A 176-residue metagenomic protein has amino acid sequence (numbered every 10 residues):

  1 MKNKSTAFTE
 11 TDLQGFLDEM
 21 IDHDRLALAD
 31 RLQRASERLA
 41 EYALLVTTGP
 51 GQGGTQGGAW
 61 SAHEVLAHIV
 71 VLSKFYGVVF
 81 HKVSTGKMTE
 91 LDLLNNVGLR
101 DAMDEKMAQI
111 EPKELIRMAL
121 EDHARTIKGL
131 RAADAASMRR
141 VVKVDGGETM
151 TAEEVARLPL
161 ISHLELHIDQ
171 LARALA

Functional and structural regions predicted by a protein language model:
K2-T11, L17, G51-G98, M138-A176: Short, contiguous alpha-helical
Q14-D30: Short, charged, low-complexity loops and linkers
M20-D24, R100-E114, G147-E154: Acidic/His metal-coordination segments adjacent to aromatic residues that form catalytic metal sites in metalloenzymes
R25-L32, A62, P112-A119, R157-L160 (+1 more regions): Hydrophobic packing residues in well-ordered alpha-helices of helical domains and bundles
L26-G53, G58: Short, contiguous, helix-prone interaction/anchoring segments in small proteins
R31-A35, L99-R139: Acidic/histidine-rich alpha-helical segments that form the ligand environment of transition-metal centers
S36-T47, S73-G77, H81, L120-D134 (+2 more regions): Structural signal for well-ordered, non-membrane alpha-helices
E41-L44, G54-W60, T89-D92, D104-I110 (+2 more regions): Short, exposed beta-strand "edge-strand" segments with a Pro/Gly-rich flavor and a Y/T-containing core
